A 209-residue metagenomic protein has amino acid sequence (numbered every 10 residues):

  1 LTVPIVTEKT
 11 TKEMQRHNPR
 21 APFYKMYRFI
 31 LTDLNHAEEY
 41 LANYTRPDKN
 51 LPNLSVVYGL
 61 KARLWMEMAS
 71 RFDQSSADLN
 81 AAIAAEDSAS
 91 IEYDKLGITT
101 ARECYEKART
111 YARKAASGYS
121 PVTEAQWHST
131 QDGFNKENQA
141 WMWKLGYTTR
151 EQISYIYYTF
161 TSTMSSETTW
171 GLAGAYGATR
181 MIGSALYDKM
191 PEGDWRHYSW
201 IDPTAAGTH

Functional and structural regions predicted by a protein language model:
L1-H209: Structured, solvent-exposed acidic/aromatic patches
